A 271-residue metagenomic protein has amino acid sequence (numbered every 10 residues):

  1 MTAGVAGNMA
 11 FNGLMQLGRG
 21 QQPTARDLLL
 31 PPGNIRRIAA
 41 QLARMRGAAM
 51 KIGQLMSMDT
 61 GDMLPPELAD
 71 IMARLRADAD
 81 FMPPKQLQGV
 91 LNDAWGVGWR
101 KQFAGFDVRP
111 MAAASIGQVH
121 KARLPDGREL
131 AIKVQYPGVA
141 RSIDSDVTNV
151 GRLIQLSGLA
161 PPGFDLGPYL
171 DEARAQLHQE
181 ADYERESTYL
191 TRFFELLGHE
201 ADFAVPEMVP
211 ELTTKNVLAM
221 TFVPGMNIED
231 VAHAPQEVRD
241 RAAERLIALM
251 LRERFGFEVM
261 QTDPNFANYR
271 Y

Functional and structural regions predicted by a protein language model:
M1-E253, E258, R270-Y271: Broad phosphate/nucleotide-binding scaffolds in NTP-utilizing and phosphate-metabolizing enzymes
V259-F266: Catalytic-loop of the protein kinase fold
